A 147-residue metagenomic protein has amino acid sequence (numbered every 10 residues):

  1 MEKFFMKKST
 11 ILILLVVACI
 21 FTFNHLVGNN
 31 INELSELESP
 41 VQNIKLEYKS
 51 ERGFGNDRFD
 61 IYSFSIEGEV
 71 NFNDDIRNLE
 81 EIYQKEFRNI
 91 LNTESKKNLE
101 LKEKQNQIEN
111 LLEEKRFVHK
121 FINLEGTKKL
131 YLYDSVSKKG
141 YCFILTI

Functional and structural regions predicted by a protein language model:
M1-A18: N-terminal Sec-pathway targeting helices
E2-K3, F54, L132-D134: A general structural signal for short secondary-structure junctions and capping/turn motifs
K3-K8, G28-N30, K97: Intrinsic low-complexity, intrinsically disordered segments enriched in polar/basic residues
K7-S9, E67, Y131, K139: Solvent-exposed, well-ordered amphipathic alpha-helical segments that flank/support binding or catalytic loops
A18-N89: N-terminal export/targeting and maturation segments
I82-I147: Extracytoplasmic electrostatic interaction patches
